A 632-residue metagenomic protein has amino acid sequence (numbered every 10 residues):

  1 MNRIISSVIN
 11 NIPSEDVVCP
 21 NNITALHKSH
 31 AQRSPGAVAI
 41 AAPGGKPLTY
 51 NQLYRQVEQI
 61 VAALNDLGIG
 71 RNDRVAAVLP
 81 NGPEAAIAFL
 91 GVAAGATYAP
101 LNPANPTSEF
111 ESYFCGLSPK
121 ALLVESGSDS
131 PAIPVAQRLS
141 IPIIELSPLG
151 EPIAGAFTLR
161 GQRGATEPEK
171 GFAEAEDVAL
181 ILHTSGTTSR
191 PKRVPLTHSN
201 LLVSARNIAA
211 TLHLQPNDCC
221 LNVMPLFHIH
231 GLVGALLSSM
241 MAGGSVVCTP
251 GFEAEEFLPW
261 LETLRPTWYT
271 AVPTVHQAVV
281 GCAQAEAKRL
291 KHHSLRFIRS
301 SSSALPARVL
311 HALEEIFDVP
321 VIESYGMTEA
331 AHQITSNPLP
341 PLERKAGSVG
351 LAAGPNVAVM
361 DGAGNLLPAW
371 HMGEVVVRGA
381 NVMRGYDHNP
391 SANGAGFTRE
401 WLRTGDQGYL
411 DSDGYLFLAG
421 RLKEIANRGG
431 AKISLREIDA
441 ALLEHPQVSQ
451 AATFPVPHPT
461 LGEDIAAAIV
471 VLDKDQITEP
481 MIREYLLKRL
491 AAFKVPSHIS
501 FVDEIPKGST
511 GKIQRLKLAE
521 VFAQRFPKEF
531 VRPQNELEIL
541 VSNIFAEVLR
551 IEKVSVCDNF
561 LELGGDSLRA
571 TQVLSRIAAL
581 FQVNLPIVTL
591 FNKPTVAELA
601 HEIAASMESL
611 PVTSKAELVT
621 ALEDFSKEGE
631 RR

Functional and structural regions predicted by a protein language model:
C19, K28, G36-G82, A86-L90 (+3 more regions): Conserved AMP-binding/adenylate-forming core of the ANL superfamily
P35-G36, I143, Q162-H183, S189-R190 (+1 more regions): Conserved pre-ATP/AMP-binding loop-to-beta segment of ANL
P47-N51, F172, A179-R206: Conserved AMP-binding A3 loop
N105, G379, R384-G385, Q407-K494 (+6 more regions): AMP-binding/adenylate-forming catalytic core of the ANL superfamily
L202-C219, I229-T267, A278, C282-E286: Conserved AMP-binding/adenylation subdomain of ANL enzymes
P266-A271, V280-R344, N356-A358, A363: Gly/Ser/Thr-rich phosphate-binding loop
L351-G354, N365-G396, Y415, I433: Conserved ATP/PPi-binding loop(s) of AMP-dependent carboxylate-activating enzymes
A426, A452-H458, A466-A468, I482-V531 (+9 more regions): Conserved C-terminal "lid"/linker of ANL adenylate-forming enzymes
